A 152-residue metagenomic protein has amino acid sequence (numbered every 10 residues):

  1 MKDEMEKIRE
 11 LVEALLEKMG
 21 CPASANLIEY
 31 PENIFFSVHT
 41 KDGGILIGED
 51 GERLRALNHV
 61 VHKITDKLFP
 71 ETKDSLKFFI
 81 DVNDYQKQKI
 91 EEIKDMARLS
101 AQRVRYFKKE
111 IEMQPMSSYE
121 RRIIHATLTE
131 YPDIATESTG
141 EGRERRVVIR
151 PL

Functional and structural regions predicted by a protein language model:
M1-L152: RNA-contacting regions in translation and RNA-metabolism proteins, encompassing KH/S1 modules where present
